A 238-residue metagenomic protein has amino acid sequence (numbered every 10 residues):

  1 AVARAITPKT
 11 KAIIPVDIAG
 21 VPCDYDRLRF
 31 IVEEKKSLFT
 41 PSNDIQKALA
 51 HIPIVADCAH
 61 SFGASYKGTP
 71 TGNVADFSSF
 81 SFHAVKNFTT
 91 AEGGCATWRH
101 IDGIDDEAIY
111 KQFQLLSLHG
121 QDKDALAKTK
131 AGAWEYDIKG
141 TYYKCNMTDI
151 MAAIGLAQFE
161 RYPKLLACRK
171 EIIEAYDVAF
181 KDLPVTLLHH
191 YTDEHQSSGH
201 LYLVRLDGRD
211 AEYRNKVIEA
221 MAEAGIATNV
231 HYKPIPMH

Functional and structural regions predicted by a protein language model:
V2-T90, A96-D102: Active-site phosphate-binding strand-loop segment of PLP-dependent enzymes
A12-V16, V21-R29, L38, S42 (+2 more regions): PLP-dependent aminotransferase class I/II
T90-G93, A153-G155: Adenylate-forming
